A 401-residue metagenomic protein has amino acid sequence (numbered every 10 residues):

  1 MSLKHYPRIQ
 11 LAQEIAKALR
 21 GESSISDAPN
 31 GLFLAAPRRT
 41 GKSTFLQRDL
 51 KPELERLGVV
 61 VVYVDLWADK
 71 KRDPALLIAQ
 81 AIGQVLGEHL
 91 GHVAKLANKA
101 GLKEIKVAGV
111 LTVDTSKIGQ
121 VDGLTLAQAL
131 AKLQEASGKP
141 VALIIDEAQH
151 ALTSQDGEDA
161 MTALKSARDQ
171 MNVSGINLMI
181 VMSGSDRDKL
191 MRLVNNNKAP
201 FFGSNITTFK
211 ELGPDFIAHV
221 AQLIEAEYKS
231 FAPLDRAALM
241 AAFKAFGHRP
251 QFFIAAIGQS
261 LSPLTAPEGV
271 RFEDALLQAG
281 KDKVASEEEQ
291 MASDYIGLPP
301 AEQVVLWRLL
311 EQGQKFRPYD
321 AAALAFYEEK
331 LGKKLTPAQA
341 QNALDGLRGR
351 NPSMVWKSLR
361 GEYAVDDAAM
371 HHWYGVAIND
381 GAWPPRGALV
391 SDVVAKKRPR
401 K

Functional and structural regions predicted by a protein language model:
I9-S26: Pre-Walker A adenine-sensing motif
S24-S26, L133-S137, D169-I176, A199-F202: Conserved catalytic network of the ASCE P-loop NTPase/AAA+ motor domain
A28-L152, G157, L178, L335-P337: P-loop NTPase nucleotide-binding core
T44, M179-A226: Alpha-helical sensor/transducer elements of the RecA-like P-loop NTPase core
A68-K71, H150, S185-L190, L212-P214 (+2 more regions): Conserved nucleotide-binding/hydrolysis micro-motifs of P-loop NTPases
H150-N196, F209: Sensor-1/coupling segment of RecA-like P-loop NTPase cores
H219-Q290, P300-A301: Amphipathic alpha-helical "lid/sensor" segments that cap RecA-like P-loop NTPase cores
A285-K401: C-terminal leucine-rich, beta-strand-based interaction scaffolds used for sensing/assembly
